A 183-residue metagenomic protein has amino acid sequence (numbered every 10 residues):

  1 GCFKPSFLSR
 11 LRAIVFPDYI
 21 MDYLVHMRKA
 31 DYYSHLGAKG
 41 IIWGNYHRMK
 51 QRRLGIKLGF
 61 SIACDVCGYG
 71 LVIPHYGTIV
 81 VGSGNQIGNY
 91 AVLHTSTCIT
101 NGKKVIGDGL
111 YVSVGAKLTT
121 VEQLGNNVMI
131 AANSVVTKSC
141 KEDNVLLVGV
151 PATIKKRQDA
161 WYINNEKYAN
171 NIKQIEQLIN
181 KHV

Functional and structural regions predicted by a protein language model:
G1-L58, A160-V183: Terminal amphipathic alpha-helical/low-complexity segments used for targeting or macromolecular assembly
Y32, Y90, S139, K155-Q158: Residues that scaffold the ATP/ADP-binding catalytic core of kinase and kinase-like folds
L58-C64: Conserved NTPase motor "head" modules and their coupling/switch loops across ABC/AAA+ ATPases, GTPases, and GHKL ATPases
C64, Y69-G70, P74-S83, G88-T95 (+8 more regions): Left-handed beta-helix
D108-S113, K117-L118, N144, V148-V183: C-terminal segments of enzyme domains that contribute to small-molecule binding surfaces
